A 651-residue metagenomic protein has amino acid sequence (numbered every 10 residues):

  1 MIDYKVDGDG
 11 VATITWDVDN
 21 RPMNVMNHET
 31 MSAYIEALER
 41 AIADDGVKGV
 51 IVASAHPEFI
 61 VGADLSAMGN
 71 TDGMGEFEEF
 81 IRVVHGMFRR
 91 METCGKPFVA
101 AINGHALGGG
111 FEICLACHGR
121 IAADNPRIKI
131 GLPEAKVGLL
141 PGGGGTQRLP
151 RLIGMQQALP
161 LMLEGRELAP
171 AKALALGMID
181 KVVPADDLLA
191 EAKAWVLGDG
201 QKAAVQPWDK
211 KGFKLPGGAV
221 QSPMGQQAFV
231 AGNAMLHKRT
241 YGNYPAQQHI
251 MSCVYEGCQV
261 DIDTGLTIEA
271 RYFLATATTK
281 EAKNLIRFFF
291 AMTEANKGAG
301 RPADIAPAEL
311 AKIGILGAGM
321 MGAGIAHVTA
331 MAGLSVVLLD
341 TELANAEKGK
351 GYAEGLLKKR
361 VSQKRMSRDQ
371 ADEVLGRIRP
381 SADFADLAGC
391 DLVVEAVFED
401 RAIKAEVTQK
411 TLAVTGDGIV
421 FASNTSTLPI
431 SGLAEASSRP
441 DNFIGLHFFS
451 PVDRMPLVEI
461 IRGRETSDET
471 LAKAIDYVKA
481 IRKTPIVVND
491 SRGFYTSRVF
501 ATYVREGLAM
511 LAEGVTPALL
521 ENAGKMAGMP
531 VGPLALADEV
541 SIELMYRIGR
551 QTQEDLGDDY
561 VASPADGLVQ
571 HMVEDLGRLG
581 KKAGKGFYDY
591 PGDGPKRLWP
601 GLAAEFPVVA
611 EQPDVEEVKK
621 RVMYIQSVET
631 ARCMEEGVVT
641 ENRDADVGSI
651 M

Functional and structural regions predicted by a protein language model:
M1-A53, T71, G75, V83-R90: Conserved CoA-thioester-binding segment of acyl-CoA-metabolizing enzymes
D7, D17-D19, T71-G73, E79-R82 (+4 more regions): N-terminal glycine-rich phosphate-binding loop for ADP-containing cofactors
V52-A53, I60, A100-A101, A122 (+2 more regions): Redox-cofactor binding/interface segments in oxidoreductases and associated redox assembly factors
P57-V61, L107-G108, L428-P429: Short, active-site-adjacent cap segments at secondary-structure transitions
I60-G69: Glycine-rich loop at the start of a catalytic domain that most often binds anionic cofactors/ligands
A100, G104-G110: Gly/Ser-rich catalytic serine loop of serine hydrolases
